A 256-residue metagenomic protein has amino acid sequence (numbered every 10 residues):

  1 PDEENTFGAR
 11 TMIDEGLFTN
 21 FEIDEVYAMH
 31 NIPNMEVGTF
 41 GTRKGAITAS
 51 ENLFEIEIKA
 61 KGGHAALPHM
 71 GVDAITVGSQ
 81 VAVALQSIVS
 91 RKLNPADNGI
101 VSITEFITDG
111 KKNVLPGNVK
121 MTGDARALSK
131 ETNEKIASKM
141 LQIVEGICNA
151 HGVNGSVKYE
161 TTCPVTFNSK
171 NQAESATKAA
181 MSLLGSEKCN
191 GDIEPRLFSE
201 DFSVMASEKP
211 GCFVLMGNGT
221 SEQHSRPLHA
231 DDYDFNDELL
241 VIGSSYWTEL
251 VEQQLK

Functional and structural regions predicted by a protein language model:
P1-E105, D109-P116, S199-E200: Histidine/acidic-residue-rich, glycine-tolerant segments that coordinate divalent metal ions
T76-K256: Metal-dependent amide/peptide-bond hydrolase catalytic core, centered on the "pita-bread" metallohydrolase fold
